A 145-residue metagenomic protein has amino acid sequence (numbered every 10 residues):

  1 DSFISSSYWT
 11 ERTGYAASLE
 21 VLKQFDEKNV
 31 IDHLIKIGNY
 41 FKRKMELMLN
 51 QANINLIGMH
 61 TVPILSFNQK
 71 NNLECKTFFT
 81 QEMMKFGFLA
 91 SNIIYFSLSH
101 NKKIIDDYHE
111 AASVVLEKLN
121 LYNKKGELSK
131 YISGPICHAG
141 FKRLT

Functional and structural regions predicted by a protein language model:
D1-T145: Conserved N-terminal phosphate-binding loop of PLP-dependent enzymes in the Aspartate aminotransferase
